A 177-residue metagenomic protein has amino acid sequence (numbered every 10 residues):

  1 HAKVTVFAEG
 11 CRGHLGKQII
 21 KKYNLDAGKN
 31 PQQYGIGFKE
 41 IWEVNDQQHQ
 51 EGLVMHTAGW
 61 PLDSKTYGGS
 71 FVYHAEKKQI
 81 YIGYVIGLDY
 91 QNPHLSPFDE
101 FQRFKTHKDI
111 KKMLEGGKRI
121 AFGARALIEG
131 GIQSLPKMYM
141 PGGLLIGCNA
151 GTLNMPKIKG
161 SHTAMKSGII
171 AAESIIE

Functional and structural regions predicted by a protein language model:
H1-M113, I170: Predominantly flavin-linked oxidoreductase catalytic cores and closely associated redox partners
T66, N92, P97-I169, E177: FAD/FMN-dependent oxidoreductases across multiple families
